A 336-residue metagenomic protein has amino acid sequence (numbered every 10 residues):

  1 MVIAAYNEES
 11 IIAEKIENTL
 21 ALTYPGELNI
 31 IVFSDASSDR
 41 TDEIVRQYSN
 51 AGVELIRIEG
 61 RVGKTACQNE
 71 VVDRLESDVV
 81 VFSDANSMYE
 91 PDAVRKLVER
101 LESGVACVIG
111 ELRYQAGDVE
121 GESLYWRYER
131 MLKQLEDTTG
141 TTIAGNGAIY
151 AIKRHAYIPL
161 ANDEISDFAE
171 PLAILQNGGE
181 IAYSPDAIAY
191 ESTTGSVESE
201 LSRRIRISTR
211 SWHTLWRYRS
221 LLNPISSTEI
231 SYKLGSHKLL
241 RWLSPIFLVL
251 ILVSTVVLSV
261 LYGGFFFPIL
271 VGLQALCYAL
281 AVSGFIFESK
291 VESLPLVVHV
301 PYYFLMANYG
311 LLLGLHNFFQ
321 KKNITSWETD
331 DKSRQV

Functional and structural regions predicted by a protein language model:
S10-E14, D39-Y48: Acidic helix N-cap motif at the loop->helix transition within catalytic regions of sugar-transfer enzymes
E17-E27: Short, acidic, metal-binding catalytic loop of nucleotide-sugar glycosyltransferases
N18, S34-D42, G60, S87: A conserved acidic beta->alpha catalytic loop
E27-I31, D42-R74, E111, V119-E120 (+2 more regions): Conserved donor nucleotide-binding strand/loop of the catalytic core
T65-C67, S83, P91-E164, Y303: Long helical/loop segments within the catalytic core of UDP-sugar-dependent glycosyltransferases, especially the large
V80: Short aromatic/hydrophobic "clamp" motif used to bind/position activated sugar donors
L101, V105-E129, N162, S166-H237 (+1 more regions): Catalytic donor/gating beta->alpha subdomain of glycosyltransferases that bind UDP-sugars
E191, R241-N323: Membrane-embedded multi-pass helical conduit in multi-pass membrane proteins, especially envelope-biosynthetic
